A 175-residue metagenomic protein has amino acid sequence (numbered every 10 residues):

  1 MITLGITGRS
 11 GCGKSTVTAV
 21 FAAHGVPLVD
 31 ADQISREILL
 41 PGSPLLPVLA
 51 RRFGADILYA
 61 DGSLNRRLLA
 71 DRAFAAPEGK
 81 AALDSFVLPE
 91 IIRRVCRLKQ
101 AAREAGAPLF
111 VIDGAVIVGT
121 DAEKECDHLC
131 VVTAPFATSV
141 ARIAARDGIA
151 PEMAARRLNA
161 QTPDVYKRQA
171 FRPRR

Functional and structural regions predicted by a protein language model:
I6: Hydrophobic anchor at the beta1->P-loop junction of P-loop NTPases
R9, F21: P-loop (Walker A) phosphate-binding loop of NTP-binding proteins
C12: ATP-binding Walker
S15: Walker A/P-loop
V26-L40: Short beta-strand-centered segment that lines the nucleotide-binding/catalytic pocket of NTP-utilizing
R36-P108: ATP-dependent small-molecule kinase phosphotransfer cores that center on conserved nucleotide phosphate-binding segments
C96-A105, L109-A145: ATP-dependent NMP and nucleoside kinases share a basic, alpha-helical "lid"
V165-Q169: Conserved small/polar residues in nucleotide/adenosyl-binding loops
